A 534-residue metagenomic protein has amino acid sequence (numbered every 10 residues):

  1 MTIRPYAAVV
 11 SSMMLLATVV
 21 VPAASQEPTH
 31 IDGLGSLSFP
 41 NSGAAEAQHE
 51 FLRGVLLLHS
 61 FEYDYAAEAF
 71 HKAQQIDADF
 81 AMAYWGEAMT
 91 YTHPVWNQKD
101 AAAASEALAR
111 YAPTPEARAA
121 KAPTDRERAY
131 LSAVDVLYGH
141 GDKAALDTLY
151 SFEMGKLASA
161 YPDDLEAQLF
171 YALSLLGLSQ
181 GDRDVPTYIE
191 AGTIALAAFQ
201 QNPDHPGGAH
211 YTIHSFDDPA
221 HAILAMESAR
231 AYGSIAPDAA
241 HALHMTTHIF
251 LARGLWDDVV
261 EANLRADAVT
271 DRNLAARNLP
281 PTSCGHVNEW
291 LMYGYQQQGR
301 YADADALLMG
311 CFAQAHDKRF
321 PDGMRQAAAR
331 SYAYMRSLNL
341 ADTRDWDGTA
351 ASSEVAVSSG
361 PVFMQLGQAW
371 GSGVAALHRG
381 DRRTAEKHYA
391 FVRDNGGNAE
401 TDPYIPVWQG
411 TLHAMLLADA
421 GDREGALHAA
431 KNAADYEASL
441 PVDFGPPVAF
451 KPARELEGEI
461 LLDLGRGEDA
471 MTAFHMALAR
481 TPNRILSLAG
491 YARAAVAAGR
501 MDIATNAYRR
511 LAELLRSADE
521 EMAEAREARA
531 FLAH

Functional and structural regions predicted by a protein language model:
A45-R53, A81-Y91, A120-G141, D163-G181 (+9 more regions): Amphipathic alpha-helical repeat scaffolds of TPR domains
Y63-Y65, E87-T124, S132-A145, L178-P186 (+2 more regions): Inter-helical turn/loop elements of alpha-helical hairpins
Q75-I76, A158-A160, F199-Q201, R230-D238 (+7 more regions): Solenoid-like repeat scaffolds
A81, A88, T92-W96, D100-E116 (+7 more regions): TPR/TPR-like (Sel1-like) alpha-helical repeat modules
L176, G181-Y188, D204-A220, A333-Y334 (+2 more regions): Alpha-helical adaptor scaffolds
